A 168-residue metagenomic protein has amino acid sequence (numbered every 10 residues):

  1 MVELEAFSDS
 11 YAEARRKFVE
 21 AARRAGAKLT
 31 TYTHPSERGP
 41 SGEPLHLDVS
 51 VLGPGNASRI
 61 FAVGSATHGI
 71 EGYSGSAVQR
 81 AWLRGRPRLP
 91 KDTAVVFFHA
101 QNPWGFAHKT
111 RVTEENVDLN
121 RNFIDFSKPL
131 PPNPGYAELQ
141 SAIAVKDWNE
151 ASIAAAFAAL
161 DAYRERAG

Functional and structural regions predicted by a protein language model:
M1-G168: Structured catalytic-domain cores with a bias toward divalent-metal coordination
